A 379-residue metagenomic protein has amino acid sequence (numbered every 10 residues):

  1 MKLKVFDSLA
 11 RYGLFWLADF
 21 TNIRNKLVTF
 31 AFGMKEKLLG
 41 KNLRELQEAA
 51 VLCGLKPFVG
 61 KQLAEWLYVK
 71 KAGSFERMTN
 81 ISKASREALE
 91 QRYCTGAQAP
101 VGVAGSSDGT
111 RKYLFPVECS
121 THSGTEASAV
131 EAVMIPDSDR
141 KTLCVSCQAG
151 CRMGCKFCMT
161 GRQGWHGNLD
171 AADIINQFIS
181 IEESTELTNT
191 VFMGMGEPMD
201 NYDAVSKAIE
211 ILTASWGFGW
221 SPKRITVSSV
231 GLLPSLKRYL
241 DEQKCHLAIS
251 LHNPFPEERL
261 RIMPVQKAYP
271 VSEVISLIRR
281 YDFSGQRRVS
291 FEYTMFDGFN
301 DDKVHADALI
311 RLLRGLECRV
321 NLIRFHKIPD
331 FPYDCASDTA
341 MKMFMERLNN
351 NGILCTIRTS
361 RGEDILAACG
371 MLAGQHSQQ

Functional and structural regions predicted by a protein language model:
F6-D7, G13-L14, D19-V130, R279-R288 (+1 more regions): Auxiliary Fe-S-binding modules of radical SAM enzymes
S106, S146-C147, S228, S250: Short linear Ser/Thr-Pro motifs
R111, V130, K141-V145, M153 (+1 more regions): Generic beta-strand structural signal
E126-I135, D139-R140: P-loop NTP-binding catalytic core
P136-D173: Canonical Radical SAM [4Fe-4S] cluster-binding loop centered on the CxxxCxxC motif and its immediate flanking residues
A172, N176-S184: Ferredoxin-type iron-sulfur electron-transfer modules in oxidoreductases and energy-metabolism complexes
E182-N189, G194-T356: Conserved AdoMet/S-adenosylmethionine-binding subsite of the radical SAM
